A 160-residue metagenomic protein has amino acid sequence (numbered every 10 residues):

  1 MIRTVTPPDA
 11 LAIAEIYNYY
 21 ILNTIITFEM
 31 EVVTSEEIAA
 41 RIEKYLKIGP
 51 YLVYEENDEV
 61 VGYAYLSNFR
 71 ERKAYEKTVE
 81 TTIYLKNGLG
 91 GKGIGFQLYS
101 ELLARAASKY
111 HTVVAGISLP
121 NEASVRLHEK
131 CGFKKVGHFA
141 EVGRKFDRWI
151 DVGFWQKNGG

Functional and structural regions predicted by a protein language model:
M1-E15: A short beta-loop-alpha structural element at the N-terminal edge of CoA-dependent acyl/N-acetyltransferase catalytic
A14-R41: Conserved GNAT-fold acetyl-CoA-binding loop/helix
V32-G88, Y99-S100, N158-G159: Acetyl-CoA-dependent GNAT
E59-G62, A123, W149: Glycine-rich acetyl-CoA-binding "A-motif" of GNAT/NAT acetyltransferases
G90, A115-R126: Conserved beta-strand-loop-alpha-helix junction that forms the acyl-donor binding cleft
G91-R105, V125-K130: Conserved acetyl-CoA-binding loop-helix of GNAT-fold acetyltransferases
A106-S118: Conserved GNAT acetyl-CoA-binding A-motif
C131, E141-G160: C-terminal "cap" of GNAT-fold acetyltransferases
